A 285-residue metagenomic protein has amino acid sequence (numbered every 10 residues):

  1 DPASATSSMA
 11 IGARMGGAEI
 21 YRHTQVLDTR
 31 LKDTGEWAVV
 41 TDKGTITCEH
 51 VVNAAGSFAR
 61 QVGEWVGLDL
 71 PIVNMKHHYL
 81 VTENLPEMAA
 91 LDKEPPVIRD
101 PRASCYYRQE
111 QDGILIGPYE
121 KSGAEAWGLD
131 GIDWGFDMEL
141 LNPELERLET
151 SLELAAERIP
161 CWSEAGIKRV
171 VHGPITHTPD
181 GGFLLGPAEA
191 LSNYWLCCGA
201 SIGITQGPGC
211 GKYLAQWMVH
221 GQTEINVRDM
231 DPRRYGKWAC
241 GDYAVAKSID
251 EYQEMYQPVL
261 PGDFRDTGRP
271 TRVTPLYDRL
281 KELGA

Functional and structural regions predicted by a protein language model:
D1-H50, F58, P208: Helical element adjacent to the flavin cofactor pocket in flavoenzyme catalytic cores
S8, R102, Q111, E125 (+2 more regions): C-terminal catalytic lobe of FAD-dependent flavoproteins
R14, E64, K281: Anion (oxyanion) recognition and catalysis
R14, G56, G67, A215-V219 (+1 more regions): Hydrophobic/aromatic-lined pockets within catalytic cores
I20-R22, N53, I116, G166-K168 (+1 more regions): General beta-strand structural signal in soluble alpha/beta enzymes
T29-N142, T150-R158, C240-M255, V259-D266 (+1 more regions): Flavin-dependent oxidoreductases
D69-I72, R99, G221-I225, G284: A short alpha-helix-loop-beta-strand transition element characteristic of N-terminal alpha/beta dinucleotide-binding
G268-G284: Long, low-complexity segments enriched in small/aliphatic residues
